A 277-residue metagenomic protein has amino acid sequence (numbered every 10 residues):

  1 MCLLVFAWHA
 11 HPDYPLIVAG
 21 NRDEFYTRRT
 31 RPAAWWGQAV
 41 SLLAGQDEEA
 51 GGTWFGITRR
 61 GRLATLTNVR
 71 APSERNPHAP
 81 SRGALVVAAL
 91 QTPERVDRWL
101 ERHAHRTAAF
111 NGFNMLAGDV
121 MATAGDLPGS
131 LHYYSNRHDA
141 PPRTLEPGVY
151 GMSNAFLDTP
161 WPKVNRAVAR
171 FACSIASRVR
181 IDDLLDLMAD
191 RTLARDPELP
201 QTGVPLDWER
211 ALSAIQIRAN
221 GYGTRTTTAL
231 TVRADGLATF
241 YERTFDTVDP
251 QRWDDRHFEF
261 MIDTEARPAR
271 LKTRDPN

Functional and structural regions predicted by a protein language model:
M1-N277: N-terminal nucleophile
